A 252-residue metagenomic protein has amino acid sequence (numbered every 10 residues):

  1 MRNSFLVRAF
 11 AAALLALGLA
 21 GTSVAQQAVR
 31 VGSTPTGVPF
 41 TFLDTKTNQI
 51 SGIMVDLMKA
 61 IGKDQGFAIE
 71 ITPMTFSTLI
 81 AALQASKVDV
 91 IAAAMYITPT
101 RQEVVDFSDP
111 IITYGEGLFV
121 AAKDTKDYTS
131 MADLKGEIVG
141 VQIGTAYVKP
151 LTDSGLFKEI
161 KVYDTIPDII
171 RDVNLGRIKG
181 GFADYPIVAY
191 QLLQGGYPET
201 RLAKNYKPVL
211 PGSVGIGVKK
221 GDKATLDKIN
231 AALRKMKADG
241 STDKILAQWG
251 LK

Functional and structural regions predicted by a protein language model:
Q26-M95, E103: Extracytoplasmic small-molecule ligand-binding "clamshell" domains of the periplasmic binding protein/Venus flytrap
P35, T113-G117, L193-R234, L251-K252: Periplasmic-binding protein-like
T41-D44, M58-F67, G144-T165, L192-Y197 (+2 more regions): Ligand-binding cleft/hinge of the Venus flytrap
V55, E70-A81, K126, K161-L175 (+1 more regions): Short helix-initiation/N-cap motifs at beta->coil->alpha
V55-Q65, E137-I138, I143-T145, S213-K252: Extended ligand-binding regions for polar small-molecule ligands
G66-A68, A85-A93, E137-I138, N174-I187 (+1 more regions): Alpha-to-beta junction loops
A94-E103, P150-D153, K179-L210: A ligand-binding cleft/hinge motif common to bilobed small-molecule-binding domains
A121-I138: Flexible hinge/capping segments at coil-to-helix
